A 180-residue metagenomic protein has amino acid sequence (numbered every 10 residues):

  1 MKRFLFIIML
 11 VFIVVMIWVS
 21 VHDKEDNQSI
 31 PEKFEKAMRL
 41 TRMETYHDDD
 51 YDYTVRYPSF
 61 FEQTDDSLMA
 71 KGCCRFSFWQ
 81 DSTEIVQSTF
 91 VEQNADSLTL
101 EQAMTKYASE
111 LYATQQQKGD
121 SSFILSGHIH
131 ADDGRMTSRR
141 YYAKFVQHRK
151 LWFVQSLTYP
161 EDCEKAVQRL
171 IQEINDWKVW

Functional and structural regions predicted by a protein language model:
M1-K2: N-terminal hydrophobic targeting signals that begin at the initiator methionine
L5-S20: Hydrophobic membrane-insertion alpha-helices, especially the h-region of bacterial N-terminal signal peptides
V19-Q28: Hydrophobic single-pass membrane-insertion segments
P31-M69: N-terminal "mature-domain start" segment
M38, D49, Y53, A95 (+2 more regions): Extracytoplasmic/periplasmic, Sec-exported soluble proteins
F61, L151-W180: Surface-exposed amphipathic alpha-helical segments
T64-D162: Conserved polar/disulfide-associated segments of primarily extracytoplasmic proteins
